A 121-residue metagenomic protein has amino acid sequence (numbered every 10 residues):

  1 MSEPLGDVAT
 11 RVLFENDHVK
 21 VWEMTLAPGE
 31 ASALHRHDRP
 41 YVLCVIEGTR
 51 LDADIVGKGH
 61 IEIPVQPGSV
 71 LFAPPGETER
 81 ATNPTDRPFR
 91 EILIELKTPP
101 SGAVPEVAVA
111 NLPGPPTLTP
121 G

Functional and structural regions predicted by a protein language model:
S2-L34, P116-G121: N-terminal first-folded block
E15, G57-P75: Short acidic-glycine-tyrosine-enriched beta hairpin
W22, A31-A33, T49-D54, V70: Short beta-strand segments in beta-sandwich/barrel cores
S32-L34, D52-A53, T78-T85: Short beta-strand His + acidic residue motifs that chelate non-heme Fe in jelly-roll/DSBH and cupin folds
R36-D52: Short, conserved beta-strand element in jelly-roll/cupin
Q66, P75-P99: Ligand-binding loop in jelly-roll beta-barrel domains
S101-G121: Surface-exposed beta-loop interaction hotspot
